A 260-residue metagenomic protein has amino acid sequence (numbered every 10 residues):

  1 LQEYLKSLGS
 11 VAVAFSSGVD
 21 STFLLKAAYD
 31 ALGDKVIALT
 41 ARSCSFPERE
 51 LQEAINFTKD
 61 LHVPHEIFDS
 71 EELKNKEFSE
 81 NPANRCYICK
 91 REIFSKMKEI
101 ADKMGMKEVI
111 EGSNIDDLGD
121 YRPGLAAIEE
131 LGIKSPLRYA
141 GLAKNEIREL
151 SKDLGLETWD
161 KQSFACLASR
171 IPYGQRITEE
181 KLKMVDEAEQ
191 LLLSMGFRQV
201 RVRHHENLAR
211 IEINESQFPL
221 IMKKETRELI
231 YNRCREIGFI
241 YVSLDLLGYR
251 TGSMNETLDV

Functional and structural regions predicted by a protein language model:
L1-D153, S194, A209, E225-F239 (+2 more regions): ATP-dependent adenylation/nucleotidyltransferase module used to activate substrates
R85, I177-E180, M222-E225: Alpha-helix N-cap and loop-to-helix initiation/capping positions
E111, R138-K144, R148-L192, G196-R201: Mid-to-C-terminal catalytic subdomains of enzymes that bind/position adenosyl phosphate moieties or nucleic-acid
R198-H205, D245: C-terminal boundary motif of the adenylate-forming
H204-E206, R210-K223: A short interface-forming secondary-structure element
D245-G252: A short, acidic, flexible beta-alpha connecting loop/helix-capping segment that sits on the rim of active
G252-V260: Short, low-order "capping/linker" segments at domain edges
